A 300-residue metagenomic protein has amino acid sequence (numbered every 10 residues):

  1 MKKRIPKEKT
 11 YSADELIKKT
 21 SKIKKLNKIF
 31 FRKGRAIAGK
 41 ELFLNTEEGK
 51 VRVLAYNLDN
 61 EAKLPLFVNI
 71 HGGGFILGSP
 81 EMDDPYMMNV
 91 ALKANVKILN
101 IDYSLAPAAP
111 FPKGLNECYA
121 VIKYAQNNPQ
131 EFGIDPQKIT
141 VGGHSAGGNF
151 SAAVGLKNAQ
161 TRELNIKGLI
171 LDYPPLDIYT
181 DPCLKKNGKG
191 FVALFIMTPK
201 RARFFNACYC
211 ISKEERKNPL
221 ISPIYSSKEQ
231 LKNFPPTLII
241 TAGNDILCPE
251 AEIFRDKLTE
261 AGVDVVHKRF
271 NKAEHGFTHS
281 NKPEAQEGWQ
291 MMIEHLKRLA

Functional and structural regions predicted by a protein language model:
M1-K2, D264: Extended, polar/charged low-complexity intrinsically disordered and coiled-coil segments in eukaryotic
I5: Short linear clamp-binding motif
K9-A13, I17, I29-F30, A38-A300: Alpha/beta-hydrolase superfamily serine-hydrolase fold, recognizing
